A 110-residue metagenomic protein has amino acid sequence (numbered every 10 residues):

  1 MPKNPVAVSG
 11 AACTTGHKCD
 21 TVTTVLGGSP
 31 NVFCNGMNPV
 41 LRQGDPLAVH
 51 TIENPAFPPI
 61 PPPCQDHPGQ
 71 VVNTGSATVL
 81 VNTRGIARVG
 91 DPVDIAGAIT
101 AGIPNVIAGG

Functional and structural regions predicted by a protein language model:
M1-G110: Intrinsically disordered, low-complexity proline/glycine-rich segments
